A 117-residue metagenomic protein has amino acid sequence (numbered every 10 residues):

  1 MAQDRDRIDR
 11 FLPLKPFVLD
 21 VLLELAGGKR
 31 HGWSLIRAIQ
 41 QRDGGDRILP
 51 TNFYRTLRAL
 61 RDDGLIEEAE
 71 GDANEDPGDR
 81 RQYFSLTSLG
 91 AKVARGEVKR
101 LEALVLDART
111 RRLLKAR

Functional and structural regions predicted by a protein language model:
M1-P16, D20, D79-R80, E97 (+1 more regions): Intrinsically disordered, low-complexity serine/threonine- and proline-rich regulatory segments
A2, L89-R117: Amphipathic alpha-helical dimerization/coiled-coil segments that flank or bridge DNA-binding/regulatory modules
R10-Y54: N-terminal helix-turn-helix DNA-binding core of bacterial DNA-binding proteins
K15, T87-L89: Residue-level signal for threonine
V21-E24, T56, Y83, R100: Residue-level recognition of specific faces of alpha-helices
I39, L57, V105-A108: Amphipathic alpha-helical interface segments used for dimerization/assembly
F53-D63: Basic amphipathic alpha-helical segments that dock to polyanions
D63-D79, S85: Beta-hairpin "wing" of winged helix-turn-helix
